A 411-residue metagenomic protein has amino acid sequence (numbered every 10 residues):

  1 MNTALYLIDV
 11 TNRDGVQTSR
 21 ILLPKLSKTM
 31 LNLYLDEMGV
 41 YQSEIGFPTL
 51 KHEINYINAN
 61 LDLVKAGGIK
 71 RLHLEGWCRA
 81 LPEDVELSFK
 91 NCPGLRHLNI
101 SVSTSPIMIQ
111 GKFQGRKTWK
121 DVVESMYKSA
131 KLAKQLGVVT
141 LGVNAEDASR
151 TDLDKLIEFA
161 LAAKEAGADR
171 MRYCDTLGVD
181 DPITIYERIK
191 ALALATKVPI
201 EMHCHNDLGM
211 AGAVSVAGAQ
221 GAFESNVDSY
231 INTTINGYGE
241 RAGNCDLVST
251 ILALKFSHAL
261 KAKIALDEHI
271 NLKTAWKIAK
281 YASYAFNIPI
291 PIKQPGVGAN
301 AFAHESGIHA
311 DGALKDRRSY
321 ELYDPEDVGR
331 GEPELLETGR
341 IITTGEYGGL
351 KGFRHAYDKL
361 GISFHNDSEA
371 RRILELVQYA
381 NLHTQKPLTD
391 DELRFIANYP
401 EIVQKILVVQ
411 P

Functional and structural regions predicted by a protein language model:
A4-L5, D9-T11, L252, K261-P411: A mid-to-C-terminal "edge-of-domain" accessory segment
L5-L7, Q17-Y41, D62-G68, P82-V198 (+1 more regions): Alpha/beta enzyme core
V10-R13, P48-L50, W77-L81, S101-S105 (+4 more regions): Active-site beta-loop-alpha junctions enriched in small/polar residues
I21, G46, C78, S149 (+9 more regions): Hydrophobic alpha-helical scaffolding
S27, L31, E53-Y56, D84 (+14 more regions): General structural feature for long, well-ordered alpha-helical segments within catalytic domains of soluble enzymes
Q42-G46, H73-G76, G142-N144, R172 (+2 more regions): Short catalytic-loop micro-motif centered on adjacent basic/acidic residues
H52-A66: Glycine-rich loop at the start of a catalytic domain that most often binds anionic cofactors/ligands
L177-S319: Catalytic alpha/beta core domains of metabolic enzymes, predominantly
